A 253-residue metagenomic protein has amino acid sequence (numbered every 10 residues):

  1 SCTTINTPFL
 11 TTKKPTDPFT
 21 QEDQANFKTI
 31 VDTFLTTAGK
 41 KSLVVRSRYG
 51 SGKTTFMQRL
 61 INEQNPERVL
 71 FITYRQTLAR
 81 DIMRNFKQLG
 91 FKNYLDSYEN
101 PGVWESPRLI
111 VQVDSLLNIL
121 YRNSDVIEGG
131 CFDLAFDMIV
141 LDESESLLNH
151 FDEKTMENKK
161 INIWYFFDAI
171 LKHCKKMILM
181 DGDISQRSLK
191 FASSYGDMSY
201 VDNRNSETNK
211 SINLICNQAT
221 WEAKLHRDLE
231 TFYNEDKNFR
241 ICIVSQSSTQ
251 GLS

Functional and structural regions predicted by a protein language model:
T4-G39, Q58: Pre-Walker A adenine-sensing motif
A38-V45, E67, K175-K176, K210 (+1 more regions): Pre-Walker A (Motif I) flank of P-loop NTPase domains
V45-T54, Y74-Q76, S144-E145, K159-A192 (+2 more regions): Conserved helicase ATPase motor motifs in RecA-like P-loop NTPase domains
K53-N62: Motif I (Walker A/P-loop) of helicase-class P-loop NTPases
E67-R80, I184-S188, Q218, E222-S253: Conserved strand-helix element at the start of the C-terminal RecA-like helicase core
R68-L70, Q88-N100, M198-R204, R240-C242 (+1 more regions): Conserved RecA-like helicase motor-core motifs
F86-E128, D133: Inter-Walker segment of RecA-like/P-loop motor cores
S115, D125-L179: SF2 helicase catalytic motif II
